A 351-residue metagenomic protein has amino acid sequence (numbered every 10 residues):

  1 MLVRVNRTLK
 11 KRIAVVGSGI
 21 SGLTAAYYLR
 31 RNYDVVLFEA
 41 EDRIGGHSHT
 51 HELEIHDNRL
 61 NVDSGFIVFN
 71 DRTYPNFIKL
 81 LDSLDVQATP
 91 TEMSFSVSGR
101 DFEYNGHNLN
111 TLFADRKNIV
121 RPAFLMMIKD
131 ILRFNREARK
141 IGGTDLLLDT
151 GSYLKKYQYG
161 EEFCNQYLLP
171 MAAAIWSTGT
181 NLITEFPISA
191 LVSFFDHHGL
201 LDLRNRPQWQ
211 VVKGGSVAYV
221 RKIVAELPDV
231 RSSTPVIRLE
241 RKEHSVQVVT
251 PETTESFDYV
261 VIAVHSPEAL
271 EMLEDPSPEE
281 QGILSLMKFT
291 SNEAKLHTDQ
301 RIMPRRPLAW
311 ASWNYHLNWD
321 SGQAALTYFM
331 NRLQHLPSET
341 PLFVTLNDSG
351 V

Functional and structural regions predicted by a protein language model:
M1-L9: A short, basic/flexible loop-to-alpha-helix module at the beginning of a structural domain
K11-L37: N-terminal Rossmann-like FAD-binding beta1-loop-alpha1 element of flavoenzymes
S21, R43, P267: Conserved Rossmann-like nucleotide-cofactor binding loop
R30-E54: Glycine-rich FAD pyrophosphate-binding loop
H51-F77: N-terminal glycine-rich dinucleotide-binding loop that anchors FAD/FMN and/or NAD(P) in oxidoreductases
D71-E185: Mobile amphipathic helical/loop "lid" adjacent to a hydrophobic cofactor/ligand pocket
S193-T250: Helical element adjacent to the flavin cofactor pocket in flavoenzyme catalytic cores
P235-V351: Mid-domain catalytic core of redox enzymes that form a hydrophobic substrate pocket/lid adjacent to a catalytic redox
